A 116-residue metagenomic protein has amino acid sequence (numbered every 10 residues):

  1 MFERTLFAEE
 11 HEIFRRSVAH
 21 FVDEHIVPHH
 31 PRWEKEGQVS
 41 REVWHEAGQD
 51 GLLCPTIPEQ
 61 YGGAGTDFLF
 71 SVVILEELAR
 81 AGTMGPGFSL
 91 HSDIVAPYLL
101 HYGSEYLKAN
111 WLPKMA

Functional and structural regions predicted by a protein language model:
M1-E12: Intrinsic disorder at enzyme termini
I13, H25-A116: Glycine-rich flavin
V18-A19, A47: Short amphipathic alpha-helical coiled-coil/interface segments
